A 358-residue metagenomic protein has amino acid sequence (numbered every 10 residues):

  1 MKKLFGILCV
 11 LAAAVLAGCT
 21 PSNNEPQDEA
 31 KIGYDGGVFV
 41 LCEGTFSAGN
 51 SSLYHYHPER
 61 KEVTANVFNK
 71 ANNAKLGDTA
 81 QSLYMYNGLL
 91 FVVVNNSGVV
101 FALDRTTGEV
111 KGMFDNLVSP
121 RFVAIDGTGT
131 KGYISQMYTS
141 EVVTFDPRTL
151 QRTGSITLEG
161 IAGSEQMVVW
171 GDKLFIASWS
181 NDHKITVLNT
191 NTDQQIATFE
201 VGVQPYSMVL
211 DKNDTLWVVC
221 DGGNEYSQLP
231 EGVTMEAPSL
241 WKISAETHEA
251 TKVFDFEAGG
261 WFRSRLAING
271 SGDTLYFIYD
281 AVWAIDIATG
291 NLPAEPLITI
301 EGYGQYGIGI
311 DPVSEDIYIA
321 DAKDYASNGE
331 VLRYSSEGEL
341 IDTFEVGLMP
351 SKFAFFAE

Functional and structural regions predicted by a protein language model:
M1-L4: Positively charged n-region of N-terminal signal peptides that target proteins for export
G6-L11: Sec-dependent N-terminal signal peptides
V15-G18: C-terminal motif of bacterial Sec signal peptides marking the signal peptidase cleavage site
T20-E358: Predominantly soluble domains enriched in secretory-pathway, periplasmic, or organellar proteins
